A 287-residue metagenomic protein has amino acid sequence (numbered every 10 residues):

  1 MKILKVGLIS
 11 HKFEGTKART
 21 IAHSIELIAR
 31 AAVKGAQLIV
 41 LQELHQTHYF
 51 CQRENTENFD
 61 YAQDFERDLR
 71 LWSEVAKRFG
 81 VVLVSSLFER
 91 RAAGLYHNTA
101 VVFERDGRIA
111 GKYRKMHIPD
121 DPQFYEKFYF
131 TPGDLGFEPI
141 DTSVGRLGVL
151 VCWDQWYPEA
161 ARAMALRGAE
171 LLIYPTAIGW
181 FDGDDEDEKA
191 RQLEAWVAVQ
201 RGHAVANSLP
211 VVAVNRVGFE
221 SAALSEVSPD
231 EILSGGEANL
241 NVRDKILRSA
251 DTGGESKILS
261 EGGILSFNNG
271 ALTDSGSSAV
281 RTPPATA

Functional and structural regions predicted by a protein language model:
M1-R30, L38, L44-Y49: N-terminal, active-site-proximal structural segment of metallo-dependent hydrolase catalytic domains
M1-V6, P139-G148, E170-L171: Beta-strand-turn-beta hairpins that frame and shape the catalytic cleft of phosphate-ester-processing enzymes
A29-A32, A165: Non-catalytic positions within long, well-ordered alpha-helices that form the structural scaffold/packing of enzyme
H45-D64, A92-Y96: Metal-dependent catalytic neighborhoods of phosphoester/phosphodiester hydrolases
A62-V84, Q155-A287: CN hydrolase (nitrilase-like) catalytic-core segments centered on the catalytic cysteine and neighboring Lys/Glu
T99, K112-R114: Residue-level detector of high-confidence beta-strand sites
R114, V151-C152: Short clusters of small/polar residues that mark proteolytic maturation junctions
K115-Y129: A short, polar/charged loop-to-alpha-helix boundary motif
